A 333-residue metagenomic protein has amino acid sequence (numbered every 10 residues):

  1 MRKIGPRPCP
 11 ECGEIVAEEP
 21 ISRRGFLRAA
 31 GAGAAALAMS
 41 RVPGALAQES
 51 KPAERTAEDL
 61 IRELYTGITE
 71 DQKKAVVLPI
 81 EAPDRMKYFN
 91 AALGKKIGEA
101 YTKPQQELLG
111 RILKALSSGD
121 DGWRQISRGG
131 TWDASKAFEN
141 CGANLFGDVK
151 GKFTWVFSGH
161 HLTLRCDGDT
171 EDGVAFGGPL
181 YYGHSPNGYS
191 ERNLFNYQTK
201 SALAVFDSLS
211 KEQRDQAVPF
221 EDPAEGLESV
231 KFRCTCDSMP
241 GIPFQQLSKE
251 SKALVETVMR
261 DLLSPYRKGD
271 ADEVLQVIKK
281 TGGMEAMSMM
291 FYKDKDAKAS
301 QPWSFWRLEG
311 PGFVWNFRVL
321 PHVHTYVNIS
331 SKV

Functional and structural regions predicted by a protein language model:
M1-S22, A35, M39: N-terminal secretory signal peptides
A30-A34: Sec-dependent signal peptide hydrophobic core
M39-V42, F206: Short intrinsically disordered, low-complexity segments
P43-A47: Signal peptide processing junction and immediate N-terminal pro/mature segment of secreted/exported proteins
Q48-E70, K74-A100, P104-S118, G122-L209 (+1 more regions): A cross-kingdom marker for long, charged
